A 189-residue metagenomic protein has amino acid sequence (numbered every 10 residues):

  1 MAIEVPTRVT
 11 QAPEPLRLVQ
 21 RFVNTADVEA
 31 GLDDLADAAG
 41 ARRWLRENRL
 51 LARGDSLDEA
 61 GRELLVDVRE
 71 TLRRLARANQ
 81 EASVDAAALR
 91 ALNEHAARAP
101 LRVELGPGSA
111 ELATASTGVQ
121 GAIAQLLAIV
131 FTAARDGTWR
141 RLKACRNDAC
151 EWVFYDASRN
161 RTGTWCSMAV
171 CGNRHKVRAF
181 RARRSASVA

Functional and structural regions predicted by a protein language model:
M1-A144, E151, V188-A189: Short helix-coil boundary/hinge micro-motifs
F22, F154-Y155, F180: Aromatic side chains
D33, Y155, K176: Short acidic, gly/pro-rich beta-turn/loop elements at beta-sheet edges and active-site/ligand-binding grooves
G137-R140, A157, G172: Residue-level signal for short amphipathic helical patches enriched in basic/charged and nearby hydrophobic residues
L142-N147, G163, M168, R174: Residues immediately within or flanking Cys/His clusters that coordinate Zn2+ in small zinc-binding modules
D156-G163: Short linker/helix segments within small regulatory modules
A169-S187: Basic DNA-binding region of bZIP-type proteins
